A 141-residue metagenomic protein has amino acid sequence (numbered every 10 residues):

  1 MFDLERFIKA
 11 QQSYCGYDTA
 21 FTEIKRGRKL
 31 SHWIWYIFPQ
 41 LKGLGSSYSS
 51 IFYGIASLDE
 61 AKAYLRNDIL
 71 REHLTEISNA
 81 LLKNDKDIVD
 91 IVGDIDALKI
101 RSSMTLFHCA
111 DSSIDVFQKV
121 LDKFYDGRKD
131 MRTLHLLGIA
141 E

Functional and structural regions predicted by a protein language model:
M1-C15: Extreme N-terminal tail/first-helix region
Q11-K25: A long, hydrophobic alpha-helical segment
E23-L58: Hydrophobic/aromatic-rich, well-ordered segments within soluble, folded domains that form packed cores
K29-Y36, H73, D96-S103, V116-F117: Residue-level detector of well-ordered alpha-helical segments, enriched for hydrophobic/aromatic packing positions
G43-S49, H108-F117: Short helix-capping/linker segments at secondary-structure and domain boundaries
F52-H73, M131, A140: C-terminal end-helix/capping segment
A63-D111: Mid-chain, well-packed structural core segment of small domains
S112-E141: Charged phosphate-binding loop/patch that engages nucleotide di/tri-phosphates or the phosphate backbone of nucleic
